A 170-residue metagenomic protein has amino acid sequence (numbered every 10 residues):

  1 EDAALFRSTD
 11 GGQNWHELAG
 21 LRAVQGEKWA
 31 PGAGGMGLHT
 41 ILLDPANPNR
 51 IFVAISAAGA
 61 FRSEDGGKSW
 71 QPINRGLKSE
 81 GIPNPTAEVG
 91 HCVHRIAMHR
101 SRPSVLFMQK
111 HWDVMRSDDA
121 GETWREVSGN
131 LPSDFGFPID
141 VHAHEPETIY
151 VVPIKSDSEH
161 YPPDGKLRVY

Functional and structural regions predicted by a protein language model:
E1-Y170: Beta-propeller blade termini and top-face loops
